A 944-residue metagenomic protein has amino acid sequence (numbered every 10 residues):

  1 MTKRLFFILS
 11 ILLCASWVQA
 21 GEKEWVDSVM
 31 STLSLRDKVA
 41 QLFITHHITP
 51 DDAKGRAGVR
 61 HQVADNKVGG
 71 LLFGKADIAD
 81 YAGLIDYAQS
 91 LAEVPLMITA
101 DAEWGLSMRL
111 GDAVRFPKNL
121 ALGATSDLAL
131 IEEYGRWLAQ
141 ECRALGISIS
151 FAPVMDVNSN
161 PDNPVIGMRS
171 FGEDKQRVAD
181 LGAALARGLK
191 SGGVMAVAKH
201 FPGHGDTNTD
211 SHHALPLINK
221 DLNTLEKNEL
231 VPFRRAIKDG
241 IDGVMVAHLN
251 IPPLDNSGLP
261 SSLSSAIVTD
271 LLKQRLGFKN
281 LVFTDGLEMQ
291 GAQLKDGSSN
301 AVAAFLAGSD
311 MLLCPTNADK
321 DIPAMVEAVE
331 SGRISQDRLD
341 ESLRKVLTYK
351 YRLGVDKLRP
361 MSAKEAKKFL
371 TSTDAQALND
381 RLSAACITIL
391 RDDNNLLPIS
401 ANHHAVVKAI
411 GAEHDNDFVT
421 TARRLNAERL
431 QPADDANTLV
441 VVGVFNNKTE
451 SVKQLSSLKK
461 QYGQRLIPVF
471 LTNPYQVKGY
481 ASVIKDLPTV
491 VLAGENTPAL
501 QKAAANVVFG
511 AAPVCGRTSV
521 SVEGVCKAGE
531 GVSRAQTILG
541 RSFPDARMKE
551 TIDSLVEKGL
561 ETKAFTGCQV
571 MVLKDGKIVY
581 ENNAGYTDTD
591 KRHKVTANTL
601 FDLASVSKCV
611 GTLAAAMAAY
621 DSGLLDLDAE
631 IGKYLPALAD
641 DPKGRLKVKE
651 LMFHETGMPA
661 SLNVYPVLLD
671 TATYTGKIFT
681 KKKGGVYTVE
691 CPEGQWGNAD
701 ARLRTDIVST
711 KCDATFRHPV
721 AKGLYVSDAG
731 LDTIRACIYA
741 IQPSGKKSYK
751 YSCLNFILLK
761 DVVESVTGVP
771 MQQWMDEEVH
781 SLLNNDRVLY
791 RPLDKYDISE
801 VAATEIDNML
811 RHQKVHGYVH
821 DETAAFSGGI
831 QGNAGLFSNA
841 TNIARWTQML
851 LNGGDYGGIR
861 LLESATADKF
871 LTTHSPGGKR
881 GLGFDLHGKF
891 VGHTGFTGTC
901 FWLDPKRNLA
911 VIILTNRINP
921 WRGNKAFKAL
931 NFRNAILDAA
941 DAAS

Functional and structural regions predicted by a protein language model:
M1-E22: Bacterial Sec-dependent N-terminal signal peptides
A20-R115: N-terminal hydrophobic targeting/anchoring segments and the immediately downstream early-domain regions of hydrolases
A20-T45, T49-H61, Q274, K295-D545: Preference for extracellular/luminal or secreted protein segments
S34, Y81-L96, L106-M108, E173-R338 (+1 more regions): Second-shell residues forming the walls of enzyme active-site clefts
G291, T873-P905, T915: Short, Gly/Ser/Thr-enriched beta-strand-loop segments that form substrate-interacting elements of hydrolase/peptidase
D545-L603, L624-D626, D732, A736-Q742 (+1 more regions): Short, conserved catalytic-motif segment at the N-terminal edge
T562-Q569, K591-H654, Q742-N755, Q831-A834: Short active-site loop at a secondary-structure junction that contains or immediately precedes the catalytic residue(s)
G644-K889: Short, surface-exposed loop or secondary-structure junction motifs that flank catalytic or metal-binding residues
